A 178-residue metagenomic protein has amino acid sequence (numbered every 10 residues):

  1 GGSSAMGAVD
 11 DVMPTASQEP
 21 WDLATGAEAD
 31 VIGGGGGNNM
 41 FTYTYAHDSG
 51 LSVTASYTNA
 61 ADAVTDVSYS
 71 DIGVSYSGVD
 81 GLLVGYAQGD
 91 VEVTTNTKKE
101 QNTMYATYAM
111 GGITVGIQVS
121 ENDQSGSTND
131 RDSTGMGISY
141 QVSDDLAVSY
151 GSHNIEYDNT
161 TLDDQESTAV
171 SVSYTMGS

Functional and structural regions predicted by a protein language model:
G1-S178: Outer-membrane beta-barrel proteins
